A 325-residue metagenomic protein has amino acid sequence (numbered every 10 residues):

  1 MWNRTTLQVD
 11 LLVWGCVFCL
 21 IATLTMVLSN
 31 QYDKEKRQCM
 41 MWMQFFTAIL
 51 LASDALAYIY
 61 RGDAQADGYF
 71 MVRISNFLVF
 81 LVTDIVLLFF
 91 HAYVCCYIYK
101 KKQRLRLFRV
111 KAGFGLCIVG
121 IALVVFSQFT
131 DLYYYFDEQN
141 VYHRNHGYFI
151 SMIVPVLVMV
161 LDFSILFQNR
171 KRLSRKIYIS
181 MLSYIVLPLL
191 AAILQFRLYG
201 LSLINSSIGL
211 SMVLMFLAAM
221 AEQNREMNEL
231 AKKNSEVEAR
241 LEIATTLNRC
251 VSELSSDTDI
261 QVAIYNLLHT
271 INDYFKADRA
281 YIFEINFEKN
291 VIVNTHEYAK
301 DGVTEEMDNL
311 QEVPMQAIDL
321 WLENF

Functional and structural regions predicted by a protein language model:
W2-V17, L116, G120-S164, A191 (+2 more regions): Extracellular-loop-to-transmembrane junctions of the mid-late helices
D10-Y93, G113-T130, M181-F196, H296: Hydrophobic alpha-helical transmembrane segments of multi-pass membrane proteins
V27-W42, C95-R109, L166-I177: Membrane-interface helix-boundary motifs at transmembrane edges
L87-H91, V160-F163, L187, A244-L247: Alpha-helical transmembrane segments of polytopic integral membrane proteins, especially the permease/helical cores
V94, T246-L254, D259-I282: Amphipathic alpha-helical coiled-coil segments that mediate homodimerization and allosteric signal transmission
S164, R170-S235: Interfacial "cap-and-anchor" motif at the non-cytosolic start of specific transmembrane alpha-helices
L230-S256: Signal-transmission linkers at sensory-effector interfaces
H269-N272, Y281-F325: GAF sensory/regulatory domain recognition with acknowledged cross-activation on helical regulatory dimers
